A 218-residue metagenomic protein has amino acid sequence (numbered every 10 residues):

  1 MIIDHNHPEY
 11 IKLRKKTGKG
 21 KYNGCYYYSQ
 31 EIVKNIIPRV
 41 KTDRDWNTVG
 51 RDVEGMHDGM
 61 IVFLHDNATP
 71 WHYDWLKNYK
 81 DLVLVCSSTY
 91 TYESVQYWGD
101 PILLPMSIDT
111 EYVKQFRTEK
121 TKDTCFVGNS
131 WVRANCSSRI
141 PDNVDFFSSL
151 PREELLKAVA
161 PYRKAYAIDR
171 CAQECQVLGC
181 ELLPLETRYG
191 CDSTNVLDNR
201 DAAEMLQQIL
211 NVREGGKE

Functional and structural regions predicted by a protein language model:
M1-V62, W71, Y97, N143-S148 (+2 more regions): N-terminal pre-catalytic "stem/leader" segment of glycosyltransferase-like enzymes
K15-R39, I108-E154: Conserved catalytic-core segment of nucleotide-activated headgroup transferases in glycan assembly
Y28, T48-R51, V85-S88, A167-I168: Replace "coordinates the UDP/GDP/TDP-sugar" with "coordinates nucleotide-activated sugar donors
N67-V85: Membrane-proximal helix-turn-helix segments that form the acceptor-binding/catalytic region of lipid-linked
V83-K114: Donor nucleotide-sugar binding/catalytic pocket of nucleotide-sugar-dependent glycosyltransferases
L156-K157, A172-V177: Short alpha-helical segment that forms part of, or immediately flanks, the ligand-binding pocket in carbohydrate-active
K157-A167, C180-E181: Acidic donor-binding loop of glycosyltransferase active sites
Y166-Q173, Y189: Active-site donor-sugar recognition loop in glycosyltransferases
